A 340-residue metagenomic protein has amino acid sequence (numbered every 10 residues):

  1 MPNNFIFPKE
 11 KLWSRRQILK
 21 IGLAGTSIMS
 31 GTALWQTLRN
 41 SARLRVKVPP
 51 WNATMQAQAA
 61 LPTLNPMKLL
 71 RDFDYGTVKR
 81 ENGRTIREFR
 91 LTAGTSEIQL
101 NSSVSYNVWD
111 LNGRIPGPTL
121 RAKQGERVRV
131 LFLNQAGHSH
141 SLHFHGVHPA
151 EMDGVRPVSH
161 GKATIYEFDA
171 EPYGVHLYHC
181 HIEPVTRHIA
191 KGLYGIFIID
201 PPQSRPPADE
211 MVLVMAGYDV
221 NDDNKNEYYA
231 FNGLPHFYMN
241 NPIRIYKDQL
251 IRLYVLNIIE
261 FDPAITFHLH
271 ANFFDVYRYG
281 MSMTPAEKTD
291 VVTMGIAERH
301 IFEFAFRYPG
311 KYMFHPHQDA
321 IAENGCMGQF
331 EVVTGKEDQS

Functional and structural regions predicted by a protein language model:
M1-Q17, I21-T32: N-terminal secretory signal peptides
K11-S14, T32-N82: C-terminal segment of N-terminal export signals and the immediately downstream linker at the start of the mature
R80-R84, I115-V128, Y238-L250: Short, glycine/small-residue-enriched coil/turn segments at secondary-structure junctions
R87-G94, D209-M215: Short amphipathic
E88-F197, D262-G295, H315-E331: Histidine- and aromatic-enriched segments that form or immediately flank copper-ligand environments
I198-M215, T334-S340: Low-complexity, Pro/Ser/Thr- and charge-rich linker/hinge segments at domain boundaries
V212-K247: Acidic-aromatic/histidine active-site loop/patch
